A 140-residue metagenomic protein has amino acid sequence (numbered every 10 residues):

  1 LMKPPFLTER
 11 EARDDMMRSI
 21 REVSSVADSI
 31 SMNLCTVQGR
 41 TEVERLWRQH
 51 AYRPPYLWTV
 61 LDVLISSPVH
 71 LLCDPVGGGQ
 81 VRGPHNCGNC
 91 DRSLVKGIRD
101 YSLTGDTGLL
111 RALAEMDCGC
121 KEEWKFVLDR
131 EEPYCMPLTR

Functional and structural regions predicted by a protein language model:
L1, D28-V37: Non-cysteine beta-strand/loop elements that form the S-adenosyl-L-methionine
L1-M2, L71: Short beta-strand/loop segments at the ligand-binding rim of alpha/beta enzyme cores
M2, M16-M17, M32, M116 (+1 more regions): Detector for methionine-enriched segments
M2-P4, V76: Short strand-loop junctions, especially beta-strand C-caps/beta-turns that link beta-sheets to coils or alpha-helices
P5-R18, A51-W58: Active-site glycine- and acidic-residue-rich loops that bind and position anionic ligands or nucleotide-like cofactors
M16-A27: Alpha/beta enzyme core
S24, C35-R140: Auxiliary Fe-S-binding modules of radical SAM enzymes
